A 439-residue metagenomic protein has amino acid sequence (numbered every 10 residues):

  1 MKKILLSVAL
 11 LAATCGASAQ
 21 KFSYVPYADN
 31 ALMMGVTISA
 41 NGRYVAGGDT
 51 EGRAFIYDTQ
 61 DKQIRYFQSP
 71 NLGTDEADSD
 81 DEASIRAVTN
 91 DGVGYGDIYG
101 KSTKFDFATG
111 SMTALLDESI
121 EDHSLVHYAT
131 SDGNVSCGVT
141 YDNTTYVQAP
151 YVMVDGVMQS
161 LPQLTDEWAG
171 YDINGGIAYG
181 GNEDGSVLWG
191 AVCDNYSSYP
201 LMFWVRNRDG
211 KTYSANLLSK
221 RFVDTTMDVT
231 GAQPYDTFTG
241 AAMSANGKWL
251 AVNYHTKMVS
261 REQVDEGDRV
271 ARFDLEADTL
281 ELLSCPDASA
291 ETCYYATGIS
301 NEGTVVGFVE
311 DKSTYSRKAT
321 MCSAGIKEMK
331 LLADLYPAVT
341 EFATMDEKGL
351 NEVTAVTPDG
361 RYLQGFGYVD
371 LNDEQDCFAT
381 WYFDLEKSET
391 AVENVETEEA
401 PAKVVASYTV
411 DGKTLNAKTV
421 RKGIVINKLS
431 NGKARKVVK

Functional and structural regions predicted by a protein language model:
M1-I4, K439: Positively charged n-region of N-terminal signal peptides that target proteins for export
A9-S18: Hydrophobic h-region of N-terminal signal peptides that target proteins for export in Gram-negative bacteria
Q20-E389: Conserved "turn/edge" positions that cap or connect secondary-structure elements within repeat/scaffolded domains
M153, T409, K428-L429: A general beta-strand register signal
L385-K413: Residue-level detector of functionally pivotal "anchor" positions at catalytic/ligand-binding pockets or at interdomain
T419-R421: Surface-exposed, short loops/turns at beta-strand junctions within beta-sandwich domains
I424-K439: C-terminal tail/sorting-segment detector
